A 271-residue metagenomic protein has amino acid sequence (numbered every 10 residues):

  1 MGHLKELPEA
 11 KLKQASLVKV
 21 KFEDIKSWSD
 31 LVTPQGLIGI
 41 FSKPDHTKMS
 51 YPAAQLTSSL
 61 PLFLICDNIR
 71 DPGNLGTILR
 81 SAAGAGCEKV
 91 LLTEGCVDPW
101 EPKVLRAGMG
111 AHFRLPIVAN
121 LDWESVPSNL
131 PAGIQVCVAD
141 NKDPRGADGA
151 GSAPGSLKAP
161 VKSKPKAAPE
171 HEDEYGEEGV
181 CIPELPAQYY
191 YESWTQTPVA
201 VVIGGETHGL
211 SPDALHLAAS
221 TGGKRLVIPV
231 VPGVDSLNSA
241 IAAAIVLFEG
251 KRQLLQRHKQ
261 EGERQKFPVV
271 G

Functional and structural regions predicted by a protein language model:
M1-G271: Post-transcriptional modification and biogenesis factors for structured RNAs of the translation apparatus
